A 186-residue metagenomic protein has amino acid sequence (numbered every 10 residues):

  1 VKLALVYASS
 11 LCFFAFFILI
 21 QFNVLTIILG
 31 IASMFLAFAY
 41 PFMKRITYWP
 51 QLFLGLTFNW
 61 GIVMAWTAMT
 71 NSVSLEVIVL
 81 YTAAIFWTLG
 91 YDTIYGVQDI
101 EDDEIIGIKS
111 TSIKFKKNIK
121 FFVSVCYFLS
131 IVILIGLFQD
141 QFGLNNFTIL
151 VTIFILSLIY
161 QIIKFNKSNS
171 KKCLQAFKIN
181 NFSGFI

Functional and structural regions predicted by a protein language model:
V1-G30, F86, I105-F147: Multi-pass membrane catalytic core of lipid/isoprenoid biosynthesis enzymes
V1-Y7, F38-T57, D103-S124, I162-I186: Interhelical loop and helix-boundary elements at the membrane-water interface of polytopic inner-membrane proteins
K2-V79, G136, S157-K167: Intramembrane alpha-helical segments
A15-L19, G55-M64, L80-W87, S130-L134 (+1 more regions): Juxtamembrane/interfacial segments around transmembrane helices
L75-W87, G143-L150: Alpha-helical transmembrane segments
L89-I108: Membrane-embedded alpha-helices of multi-pass transport/permease systems
V132, G136-I186: Extended hydrophobic alpha-helices typical of membrane-associated regions
